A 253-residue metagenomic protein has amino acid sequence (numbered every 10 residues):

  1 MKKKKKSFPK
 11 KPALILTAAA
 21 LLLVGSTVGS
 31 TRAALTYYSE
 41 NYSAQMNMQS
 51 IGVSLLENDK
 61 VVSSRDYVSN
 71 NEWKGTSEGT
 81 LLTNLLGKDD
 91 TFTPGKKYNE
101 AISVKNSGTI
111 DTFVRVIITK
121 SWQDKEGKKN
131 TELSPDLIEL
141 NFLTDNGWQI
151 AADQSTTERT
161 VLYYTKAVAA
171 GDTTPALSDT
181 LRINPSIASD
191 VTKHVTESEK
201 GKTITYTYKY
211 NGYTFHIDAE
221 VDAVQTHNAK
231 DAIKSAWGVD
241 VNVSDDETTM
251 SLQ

Functional and structural regions predicted by a protein language model:
K2-Q253: Long, small/polar-residue-biased beta-strand-and-loop interaction regions
